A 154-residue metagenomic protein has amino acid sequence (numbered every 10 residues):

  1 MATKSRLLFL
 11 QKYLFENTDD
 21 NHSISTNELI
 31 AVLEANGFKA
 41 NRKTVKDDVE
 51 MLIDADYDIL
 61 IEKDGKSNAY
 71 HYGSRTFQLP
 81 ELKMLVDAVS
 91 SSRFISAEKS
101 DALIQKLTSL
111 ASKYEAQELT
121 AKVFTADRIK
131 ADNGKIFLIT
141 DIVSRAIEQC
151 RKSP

Functional and structural regions predicted by a protein language model:
M1-A88: Short, basic/aromatic recognition patches that contact phosphate-bearing ligands
Q78-P154: Bulky hydrophobic/aromatic content
